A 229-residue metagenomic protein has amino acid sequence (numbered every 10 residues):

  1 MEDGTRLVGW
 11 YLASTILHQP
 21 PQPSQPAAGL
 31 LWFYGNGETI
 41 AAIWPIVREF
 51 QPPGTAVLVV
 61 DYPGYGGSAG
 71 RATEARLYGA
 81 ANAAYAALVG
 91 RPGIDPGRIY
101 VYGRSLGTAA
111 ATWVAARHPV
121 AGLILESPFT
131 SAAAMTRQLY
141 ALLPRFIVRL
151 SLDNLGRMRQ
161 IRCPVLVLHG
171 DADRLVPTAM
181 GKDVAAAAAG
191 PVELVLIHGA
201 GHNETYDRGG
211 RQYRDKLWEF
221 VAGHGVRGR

Functional and structural regions predicted by a protein language model:
E2-A87, R91: Membrane-embedded segments
I46, N154, C163, P177-A186: Short alpha-helix in the alpha/beta-hydrolase fold that links the catalytic acid
A84-R91, G97-L142: Primarily recognizes the serine-hydrolase "nucleophile elbow" in alpha/beta-hydrolase and SGNH/GDSL folds
L143-R157, R162-C163: Active-site nucleophile elbow and catalytic-triad environment of alpha/beta-hydrolase enzymes
Q160-R162, V167-H169, D173: Short beta-strand/loop motif that positions the catalytic acidic residue of the alpha/beta-hydrolase fold
A172-V176, N203-E204: Acidic catalytic loop of the alpha/beta-hydrolase fold
K182-E204: Catalytic histidine neighborhood in serine/cysteine hydrolases with alpha/beta-hydrolase-type architecture
Y206-F220: Post-His helix in hydrolase/transferase enzymes
